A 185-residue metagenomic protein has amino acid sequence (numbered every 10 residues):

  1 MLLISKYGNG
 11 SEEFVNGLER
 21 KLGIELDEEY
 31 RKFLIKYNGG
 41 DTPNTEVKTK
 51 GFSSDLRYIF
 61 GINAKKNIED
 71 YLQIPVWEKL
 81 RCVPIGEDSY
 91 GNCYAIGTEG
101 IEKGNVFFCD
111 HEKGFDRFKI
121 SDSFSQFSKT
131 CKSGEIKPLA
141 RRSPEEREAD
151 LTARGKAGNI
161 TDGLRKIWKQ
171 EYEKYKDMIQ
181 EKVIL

Functional and structural regions predicted by a protein language model:
M1-I96, L139, S143, N159-L185: A surface-exposed partner-binding patch
T98-G100: Short, surface-exposed basic-aromatic patches at helix termini and helix-loop junctions that form
K103-G104: Long, low-complexity acidic/proline-rich regions
F107-P138: Compact, glycine/acidic-enriched structural inserts
C131-D162: Mixed-charge (acidic/basic) macromolecular-recognition segments
